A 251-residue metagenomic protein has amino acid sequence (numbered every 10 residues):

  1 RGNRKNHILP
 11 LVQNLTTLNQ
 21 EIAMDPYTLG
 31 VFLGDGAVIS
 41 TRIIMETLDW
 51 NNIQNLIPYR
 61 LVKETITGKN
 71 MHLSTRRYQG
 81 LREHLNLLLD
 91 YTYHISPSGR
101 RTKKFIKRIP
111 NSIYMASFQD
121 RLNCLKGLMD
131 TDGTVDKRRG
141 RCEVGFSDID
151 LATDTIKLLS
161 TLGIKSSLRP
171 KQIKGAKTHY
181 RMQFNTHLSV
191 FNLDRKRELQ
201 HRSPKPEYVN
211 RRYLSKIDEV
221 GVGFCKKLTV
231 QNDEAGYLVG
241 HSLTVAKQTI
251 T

Functional and structural regions predicted by a protein language model:
R1-G175, E207-T251: Intein-associated homing endonuclease modules of the LAGLIDADG/DOD-type, together with closely related HINT-family
K5, K171, H187-V209: Long beta-strand-rich cores associated with HINT superfamily self-processing modules
D148-D150, T186-S189: Helix N-cap motif at beta-to-alpha junctions
H179-T186: C-terminal edge-of-domain segments
